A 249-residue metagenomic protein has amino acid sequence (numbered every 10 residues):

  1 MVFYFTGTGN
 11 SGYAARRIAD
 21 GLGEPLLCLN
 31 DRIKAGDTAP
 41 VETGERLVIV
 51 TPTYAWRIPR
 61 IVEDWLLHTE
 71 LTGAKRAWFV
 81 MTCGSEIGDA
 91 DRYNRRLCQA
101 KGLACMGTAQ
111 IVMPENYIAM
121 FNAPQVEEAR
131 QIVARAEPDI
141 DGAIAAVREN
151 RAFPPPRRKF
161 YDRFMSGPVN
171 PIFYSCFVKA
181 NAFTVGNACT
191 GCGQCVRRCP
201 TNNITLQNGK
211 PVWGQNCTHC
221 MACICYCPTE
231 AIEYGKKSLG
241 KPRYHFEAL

Functional and structural regions predicted by a protein language model:
V2, T6-A14, D20-I33, D37 (+3 more regions): FMN-binding flavodoxin-like domain, especially the glycine-rich phosphate-binding loop
L22-G23, K179-N181, G209: Generic structural motif recognizing short loop/turn segments at the entrances and edges of beta-strands
P40-V41, E70, C176, R197 (+1 more regions): Generic structural signal for beta-strand residues in well-ordered domains
N94, F121-P124, Y174-V185, H219: Repeat-unit-sized solenoid/scaffold elements
K159-G191, R197: A mid-sequence, solvent-exposed acidic-amphipathic segment
T184-V185, T190, Q194-T218, A222-L239: Iron-sulfur cluster-binding cysteine motifs and their immediate structural context in ferredoxin-like electron-transfer
Y244-A248: Active-site-proximal loop/hinge segments that shape catalytic or ion-binding/gating pockets
